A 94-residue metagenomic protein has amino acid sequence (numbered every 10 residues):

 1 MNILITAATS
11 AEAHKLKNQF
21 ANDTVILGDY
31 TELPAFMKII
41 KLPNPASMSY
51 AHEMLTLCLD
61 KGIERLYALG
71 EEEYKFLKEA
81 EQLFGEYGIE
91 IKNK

Functional and structural regions predicted by a protein language model:
M1-N93: ATP-binding N-terminal substructure of ATP-dependent carboxylate-amine bond-forming enzymes
